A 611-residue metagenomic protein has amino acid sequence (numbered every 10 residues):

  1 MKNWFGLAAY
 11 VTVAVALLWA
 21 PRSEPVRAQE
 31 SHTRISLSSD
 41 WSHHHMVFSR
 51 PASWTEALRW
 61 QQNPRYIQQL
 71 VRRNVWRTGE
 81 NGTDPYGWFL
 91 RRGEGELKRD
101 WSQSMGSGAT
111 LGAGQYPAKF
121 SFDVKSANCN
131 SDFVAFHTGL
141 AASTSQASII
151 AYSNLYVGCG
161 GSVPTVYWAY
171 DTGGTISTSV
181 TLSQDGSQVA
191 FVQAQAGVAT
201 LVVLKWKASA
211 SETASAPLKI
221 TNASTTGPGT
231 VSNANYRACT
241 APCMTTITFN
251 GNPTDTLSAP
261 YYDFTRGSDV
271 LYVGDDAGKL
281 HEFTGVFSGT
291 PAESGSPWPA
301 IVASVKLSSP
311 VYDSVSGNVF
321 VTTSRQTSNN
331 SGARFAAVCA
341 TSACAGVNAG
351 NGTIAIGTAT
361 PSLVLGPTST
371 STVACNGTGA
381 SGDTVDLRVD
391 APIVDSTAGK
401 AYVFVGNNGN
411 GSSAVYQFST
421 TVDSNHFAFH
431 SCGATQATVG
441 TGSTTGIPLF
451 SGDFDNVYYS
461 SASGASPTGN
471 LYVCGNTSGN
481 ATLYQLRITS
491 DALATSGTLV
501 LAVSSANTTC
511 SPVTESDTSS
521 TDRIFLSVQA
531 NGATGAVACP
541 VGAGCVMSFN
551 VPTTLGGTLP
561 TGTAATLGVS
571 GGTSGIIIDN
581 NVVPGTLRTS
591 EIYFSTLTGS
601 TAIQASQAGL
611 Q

Functional and structural regions predicted by a protein language model:
M1-W4: Positively charged n-region of N-terminal signal peptides that target proteins for export
A8-A20: Bacterial N-terminal signal peptides
W19-A28: Sec/Tat signal peptide C-region and signal peptidase I cleavage site
Q29-S36: Cleaved targeting-peptide boundary
S31, W54, N63, Q69-Q611: Mobile, glycine-rich extracellular loop/lid and propeptide segments that shape or gate substrate/ligand access
